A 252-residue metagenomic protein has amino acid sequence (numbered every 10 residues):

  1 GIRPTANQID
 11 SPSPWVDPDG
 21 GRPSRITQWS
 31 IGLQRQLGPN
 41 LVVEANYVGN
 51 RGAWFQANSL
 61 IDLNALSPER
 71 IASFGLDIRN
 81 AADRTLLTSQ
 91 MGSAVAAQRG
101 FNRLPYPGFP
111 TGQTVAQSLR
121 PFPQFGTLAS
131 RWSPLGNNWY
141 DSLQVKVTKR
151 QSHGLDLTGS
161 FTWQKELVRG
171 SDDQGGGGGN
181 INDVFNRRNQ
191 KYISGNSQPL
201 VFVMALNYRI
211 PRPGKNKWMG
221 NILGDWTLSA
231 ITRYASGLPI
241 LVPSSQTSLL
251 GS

Functional and structural regions predicted by a protein language model:
G1-P4, S194-G195, P213-K215, L223-S252: Extracytoplasmic gating/loop element in the C-terminal half of outer-membrane beta-barrel translocons and assembly
G1-S133, L249-S252: Solvent-exposed loop/turn elements at secondary-structure boundaries
P23-W29, P39, G49-A53, N137-L143 (+3 more regions): Transmembrane beta-barrel architecture of outer-membrane proteins
R35, S142, K149, Y208-I210: Residue-level signature of outer-membrane beta-barrel architecture
G38, S152, Q164, P199 (+4 more regions): Outer-membrane beta-barrel channels and translocator barrels
P39, V43-A45, V145, H153-G159 (+2 more regions): Transmembrane beta-strands of outer-membrane beta-barrel proteins
E44, G52-N58, P68-E69, E166-D172 (+2 more regions): Outer-membrane beta-barrel proteins
V48-N50, R150, T162-Q164, Q174 (+2 more regions): Outer-membrane beta-barrel pore domains and translocons
